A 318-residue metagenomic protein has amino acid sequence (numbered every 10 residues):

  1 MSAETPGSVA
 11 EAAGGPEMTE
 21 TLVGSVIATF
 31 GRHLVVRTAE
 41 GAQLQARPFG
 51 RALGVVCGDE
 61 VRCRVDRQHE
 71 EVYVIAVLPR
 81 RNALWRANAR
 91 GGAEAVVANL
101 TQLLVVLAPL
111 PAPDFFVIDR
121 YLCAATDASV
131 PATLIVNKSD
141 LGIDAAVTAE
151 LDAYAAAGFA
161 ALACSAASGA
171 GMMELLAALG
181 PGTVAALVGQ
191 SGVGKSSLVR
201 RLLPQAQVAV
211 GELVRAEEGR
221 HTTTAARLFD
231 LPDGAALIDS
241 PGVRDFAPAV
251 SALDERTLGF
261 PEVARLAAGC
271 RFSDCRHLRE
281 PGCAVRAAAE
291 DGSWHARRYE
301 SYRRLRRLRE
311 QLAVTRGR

Functional and structural regions predicted by a protein language model:
S8, A12-E20, V55-E71, A76-L103 (+5 more regions): Helix-rich effector regions associated with P-loop NTPase G domains
T19-F30: Structural detector for short beta-strands of small beta-barrel domains
G31-V36: Short aromatic-glycine-enriched beta-strand elements
A42-C57: Beta-strand/loop nucleic-acid-binding surfaces
V65-E70, P109-P111, S191: Short, charged beta-turn/beta-strand-edge "cap" motif at the junction between a beta-strand and an adjacent loop
Y73, A98, P113-V130: Switch/coupling subdomain of P-loop NTPase systems
P131, D140-V193: Canonical P-loop GTPase G-domain recognition
S191, S196-S197, R201: Walker A/P-loop
